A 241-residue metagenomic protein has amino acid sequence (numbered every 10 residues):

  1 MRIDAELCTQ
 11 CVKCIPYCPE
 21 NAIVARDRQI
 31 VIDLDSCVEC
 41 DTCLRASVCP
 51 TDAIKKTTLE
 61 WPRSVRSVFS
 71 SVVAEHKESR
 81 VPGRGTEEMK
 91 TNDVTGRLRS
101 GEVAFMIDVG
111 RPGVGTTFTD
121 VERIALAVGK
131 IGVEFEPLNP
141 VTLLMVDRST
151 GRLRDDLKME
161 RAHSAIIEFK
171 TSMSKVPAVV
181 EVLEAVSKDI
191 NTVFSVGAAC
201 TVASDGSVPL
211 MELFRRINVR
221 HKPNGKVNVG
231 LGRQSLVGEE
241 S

Functional and structural regions predicted by a protein language model:
R2-I3, T9, K13-L34, V38-P62: Iron-sulfur cluster-binding cysteine motifs and their immediate structural context in ferredoxin-like electron-transfer
T9, R66-G101, A125-G129, M159 (+1 more regions): Long, contiguous binding/interaction regions
Q29, E134-E136, F194-S195: Structural motif
T42-N139, M145-R152: Flanking helices and flexible, charged tails adjoining ferredoxin-like Fe-S electron-transfer domains in multi-subunit
V109-R111, F169-M173: Short beta-strand-to-loop capping motifs
G115-D120, M173-V182: Short, conserved charged micro-motifs
R152-E160: Cofactor- and metal-binding active-site motifs of prokaryotic enzymes that mediate redox/radical or nucleophilic
R161-I167: Flexible loop/N-cap segments at domain edges
